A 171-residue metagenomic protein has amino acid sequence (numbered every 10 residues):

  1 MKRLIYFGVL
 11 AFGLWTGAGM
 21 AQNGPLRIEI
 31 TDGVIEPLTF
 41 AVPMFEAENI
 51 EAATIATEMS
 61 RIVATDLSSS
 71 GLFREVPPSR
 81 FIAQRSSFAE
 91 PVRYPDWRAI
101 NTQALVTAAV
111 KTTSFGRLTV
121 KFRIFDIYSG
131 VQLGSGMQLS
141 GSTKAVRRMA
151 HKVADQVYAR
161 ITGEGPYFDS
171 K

Functional and structural regions predicted by a protein language model:
M1-L4: Positively charged n-region of N-terminal signal peptides that target proteins for export
Y6-G17: Bacterial N-terminal signal peptides
G19-N23: Boundary at the C-terminal end of the N-terminal hydrophobic targeting segment
G24-R93, V106-K111: Short beta-strand->alpha-helix linker/helix-N-cap micro-motif that forms a surface specificity/interaction loop
P78-I82, T112-L118, G165-F168: Short, glycine-/polar-rich solvent-exposed loops and beta-turns at beta-strand/coil boundaries
F88-Q156: Amphipathic beta-strand/beta-sheet edge segments enriched in Tyr/Trp
Y158-K171: Mid-sequence helix-capping/hinge segment at a functional interface
